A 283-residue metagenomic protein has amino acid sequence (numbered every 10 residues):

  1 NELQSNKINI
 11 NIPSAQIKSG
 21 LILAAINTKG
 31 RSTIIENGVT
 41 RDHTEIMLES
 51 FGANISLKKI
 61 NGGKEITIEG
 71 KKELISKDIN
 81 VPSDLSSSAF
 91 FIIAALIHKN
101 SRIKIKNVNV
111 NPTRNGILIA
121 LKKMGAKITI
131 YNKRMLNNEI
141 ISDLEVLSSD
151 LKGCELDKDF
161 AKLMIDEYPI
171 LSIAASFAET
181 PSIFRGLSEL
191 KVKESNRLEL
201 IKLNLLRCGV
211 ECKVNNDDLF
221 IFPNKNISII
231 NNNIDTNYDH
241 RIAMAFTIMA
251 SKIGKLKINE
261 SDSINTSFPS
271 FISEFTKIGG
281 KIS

Functional and structural regions predicted by a protein language model:
N1-S283: Structural preference for solvent-exposed beta-strand-turn elements and adjacent flexible terminal/loop segments within
